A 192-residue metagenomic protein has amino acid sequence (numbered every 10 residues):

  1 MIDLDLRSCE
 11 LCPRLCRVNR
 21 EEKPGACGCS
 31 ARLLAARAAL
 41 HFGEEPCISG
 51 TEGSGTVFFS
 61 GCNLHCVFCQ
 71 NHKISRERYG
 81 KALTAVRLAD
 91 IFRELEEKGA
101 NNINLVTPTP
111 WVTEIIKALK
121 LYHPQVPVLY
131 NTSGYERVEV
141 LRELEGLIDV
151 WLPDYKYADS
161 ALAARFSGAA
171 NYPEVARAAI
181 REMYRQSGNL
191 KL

Functional and structural regions predicted by a protein language model:
M1-L6, N19, F59-S60: Short, flexible, mixed-charge glycine/proline-rich loop motifs that serve as phosphate/nucleic-acid-contacting
S8-L11, L15, K23-A26, G61 (+1 more regions): The −1 position to Zn-ligating cysteines in a subset of zinc-ribbon hairpins
G28-V150, S160: Conserved Radical SAM active-site core
L83, S167-V175: Alpha-helix N-cap and loop-to-helix initiation/capping positions
K156-A161, A178-R181: Histidine/lysine/aspartate-rich catalytic loop segments that bind and position anionic ligands
V175-L192: Conserved C-terminal portion of the radical SAM core fold that forms the substrate/S-adenosylmethionine-binding
